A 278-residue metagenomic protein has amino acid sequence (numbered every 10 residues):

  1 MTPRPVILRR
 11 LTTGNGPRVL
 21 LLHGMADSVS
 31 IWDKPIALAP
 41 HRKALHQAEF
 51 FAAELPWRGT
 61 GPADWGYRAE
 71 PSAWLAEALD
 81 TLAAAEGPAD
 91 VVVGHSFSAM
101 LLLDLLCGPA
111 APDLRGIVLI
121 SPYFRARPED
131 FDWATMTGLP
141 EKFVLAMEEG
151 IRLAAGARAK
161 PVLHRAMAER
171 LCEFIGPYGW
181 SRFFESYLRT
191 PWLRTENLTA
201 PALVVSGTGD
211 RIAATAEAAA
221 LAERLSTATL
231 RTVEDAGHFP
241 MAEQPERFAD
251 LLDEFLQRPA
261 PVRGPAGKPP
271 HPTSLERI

Functional and structural regions predicted by a protein language model:
R4, E49-V91, D250: Active-site loop/oxyanion-hole signature of alpha/beta-hydrolase fold enzymes
V6-P62: Conserved HGGG/HGGXW glycine-rich cap/lid loop of the alpha/beta-hydrolase fold
V92-G94, I120: Short beta-strand immediately N-terminal to the catalytic nucleophile in serine-hydrolase-like folds
G94-L102: Gly/Ala-rich beta-loop-alpha elbow adjacent to hydrolase catalytic centers
L103-L145: Flexible "cap/lid" loop of the alpha/beta hydrolase fold
P128-D130, V144-N197: Conserved alpha/beta-hydrolase catalytic His-Asp/Glu region
F184-E223, T232: Conserved serine/cysteine hydrolase catalytic core
A236-A249: Catalytic histidine-centered segment of alpha/beta-hydrolase-like enzymes
